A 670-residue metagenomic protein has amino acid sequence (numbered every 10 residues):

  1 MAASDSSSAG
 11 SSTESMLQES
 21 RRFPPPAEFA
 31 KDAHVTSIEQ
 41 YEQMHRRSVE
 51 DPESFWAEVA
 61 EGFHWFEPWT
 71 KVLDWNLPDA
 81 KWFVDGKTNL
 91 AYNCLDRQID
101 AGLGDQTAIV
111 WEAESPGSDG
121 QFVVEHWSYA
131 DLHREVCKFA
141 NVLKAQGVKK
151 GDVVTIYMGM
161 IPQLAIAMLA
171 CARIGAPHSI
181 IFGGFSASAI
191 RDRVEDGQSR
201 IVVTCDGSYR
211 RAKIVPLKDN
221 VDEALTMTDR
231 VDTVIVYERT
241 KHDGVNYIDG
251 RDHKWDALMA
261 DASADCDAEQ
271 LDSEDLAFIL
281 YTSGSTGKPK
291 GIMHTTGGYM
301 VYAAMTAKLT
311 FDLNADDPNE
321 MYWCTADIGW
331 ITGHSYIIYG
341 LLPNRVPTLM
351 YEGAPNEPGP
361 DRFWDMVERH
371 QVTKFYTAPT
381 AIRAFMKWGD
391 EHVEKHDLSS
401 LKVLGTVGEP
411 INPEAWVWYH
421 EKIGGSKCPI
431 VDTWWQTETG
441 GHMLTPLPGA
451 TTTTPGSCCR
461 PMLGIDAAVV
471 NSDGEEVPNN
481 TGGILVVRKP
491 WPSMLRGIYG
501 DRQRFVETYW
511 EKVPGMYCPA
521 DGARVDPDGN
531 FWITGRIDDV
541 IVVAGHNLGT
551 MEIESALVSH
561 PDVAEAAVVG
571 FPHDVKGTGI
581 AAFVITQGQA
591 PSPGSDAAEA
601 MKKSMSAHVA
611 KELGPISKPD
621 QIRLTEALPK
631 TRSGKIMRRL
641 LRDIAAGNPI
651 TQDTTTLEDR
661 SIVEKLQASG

Functional and structural regions predicted by a protein language model:
A91, I109-L169, S186-R191, R251-A257 (+1 more regions): Conserved AMP-binding/adenylate-forming core of the ANL superfamily
T107, V234-V236, Y247-Y281, K288 (+1 more regions): Conserved pre-ATP/AMP-binding loop-to-beta segment of ANL
F122-A130, E269-Q270, A277-V301: Conserved AMP-binding A3 loop
L169, R173-A257, Q371, A378-P379: Structural core segment of the AMP-binding/adenylate-forming
I181-D206, V221, E368, F375 (+8 more regions): AMP-binding/adenylate-forming catalytic core of the ANL superfamily
M300-M321, I331-T373, K387-W388: Conserved AMP-binding/adenylation subdomain of ANL enzymes
Y339, P343, T373-T377, M386-T453 (+2 more regions): Gly/Ser/Thr-rich phosphate-binding loop
R460-G464, E475-Y509, L548-T550, N648-I650: Conserved ATP/PPi-binding loop(s) of AMP-dependent carboxylate-activating enzymes
